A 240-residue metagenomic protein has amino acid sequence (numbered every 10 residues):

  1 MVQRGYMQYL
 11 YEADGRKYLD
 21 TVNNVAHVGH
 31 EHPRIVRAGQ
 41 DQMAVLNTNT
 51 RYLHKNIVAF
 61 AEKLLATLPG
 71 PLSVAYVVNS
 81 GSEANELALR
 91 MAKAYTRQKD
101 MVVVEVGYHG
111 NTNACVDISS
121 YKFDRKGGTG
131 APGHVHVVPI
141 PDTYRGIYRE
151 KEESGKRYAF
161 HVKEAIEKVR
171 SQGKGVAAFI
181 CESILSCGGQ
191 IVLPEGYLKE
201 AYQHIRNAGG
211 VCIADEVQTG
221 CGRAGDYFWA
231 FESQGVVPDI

Functional and structural regions predicted by a protein language model:
M1-I240: Conserved N-terminal phosphate-binding loop of PLP-dependent enzymes in the Aspartate aminotransferase
